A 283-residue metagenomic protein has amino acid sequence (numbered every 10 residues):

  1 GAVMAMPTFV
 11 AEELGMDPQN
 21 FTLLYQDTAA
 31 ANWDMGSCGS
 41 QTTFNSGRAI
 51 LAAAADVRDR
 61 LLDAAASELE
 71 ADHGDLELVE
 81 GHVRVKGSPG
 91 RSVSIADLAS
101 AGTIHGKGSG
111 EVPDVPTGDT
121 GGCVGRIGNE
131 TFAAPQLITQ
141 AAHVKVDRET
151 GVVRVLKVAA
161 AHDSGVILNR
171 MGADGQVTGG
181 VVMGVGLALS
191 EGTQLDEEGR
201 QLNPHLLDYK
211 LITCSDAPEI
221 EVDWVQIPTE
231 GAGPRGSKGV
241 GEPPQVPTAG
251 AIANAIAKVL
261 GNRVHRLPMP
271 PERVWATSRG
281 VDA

Functional and structural regions predicted by a protein language model:
V3-M4: Conserved strand-to-helix beginnings and helix N-cap segments that scaffold or border functional pockets
T8-A283: C-terminal catalytic domains of large/alpha subunits in multi-subunit enzymes
